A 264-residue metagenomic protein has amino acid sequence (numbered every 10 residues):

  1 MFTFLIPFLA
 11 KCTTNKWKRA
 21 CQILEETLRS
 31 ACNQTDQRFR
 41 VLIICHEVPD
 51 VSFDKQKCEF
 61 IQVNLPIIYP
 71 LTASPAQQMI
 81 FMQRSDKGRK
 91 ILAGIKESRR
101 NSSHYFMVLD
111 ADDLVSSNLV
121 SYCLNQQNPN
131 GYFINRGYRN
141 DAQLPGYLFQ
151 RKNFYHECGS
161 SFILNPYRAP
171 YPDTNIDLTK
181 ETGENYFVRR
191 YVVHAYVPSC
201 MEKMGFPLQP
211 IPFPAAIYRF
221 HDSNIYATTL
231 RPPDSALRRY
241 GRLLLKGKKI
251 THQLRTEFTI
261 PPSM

Functional and structural regions predicted by a protein language model:
M1-I6, S30-A31, F39-I43: Hydrophobic targeting segments
K11-Q22, Q78-F81, L178-R189: Short, flexible/disordered intra-domain loops and linkers
C21-R38: Short, acidic, metal-binding catalytic loop of nucleotide-sugar glycosyltransferases
C45-E47: Acidic ATP/Mg2+-coordinating residue in the GHKL
P49-S103: Active-site-proximal specificity loops/subdomain of glycosyltransferases
S102-L114: Short beta-strand-to-loop acidic/aromatic patch adjacent to the donor-nucleotide binding site
S116-N185: Conserved catalytic core of nucleotide-sugar-dependent glycosyltransferases
L178-M264: C-terminal catalytic/acceptor-binding lobe
